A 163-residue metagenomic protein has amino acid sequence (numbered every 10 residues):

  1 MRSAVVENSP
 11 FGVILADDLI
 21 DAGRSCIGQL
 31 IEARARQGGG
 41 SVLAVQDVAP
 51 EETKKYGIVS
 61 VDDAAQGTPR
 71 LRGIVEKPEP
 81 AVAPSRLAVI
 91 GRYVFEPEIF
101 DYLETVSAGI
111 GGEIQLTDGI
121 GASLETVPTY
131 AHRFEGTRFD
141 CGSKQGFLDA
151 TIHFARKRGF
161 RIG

Functional and structural regions predicted by a protein language model:
M1-V61, F95-P97, L103-V106: Conserved beta-loop-beta/alpha segment of the NTase-like Rossmann-fold superfamily that binds/positions NTPs
G12, I31, A35-R36, D63-G163: Catalytic-core segments of class I nucleotidyltransferases/pyrophosphorylases that form NMP-activated intermediates
